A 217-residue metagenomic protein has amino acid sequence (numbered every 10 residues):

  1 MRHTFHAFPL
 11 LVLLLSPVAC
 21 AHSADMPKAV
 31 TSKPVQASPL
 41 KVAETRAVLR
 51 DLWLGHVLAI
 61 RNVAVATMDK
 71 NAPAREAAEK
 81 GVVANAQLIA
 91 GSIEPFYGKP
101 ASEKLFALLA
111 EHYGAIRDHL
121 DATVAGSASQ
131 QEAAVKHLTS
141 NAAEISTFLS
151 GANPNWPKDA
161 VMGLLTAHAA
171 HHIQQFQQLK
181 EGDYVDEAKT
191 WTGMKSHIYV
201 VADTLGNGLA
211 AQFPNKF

Functional and structural regions predicted by a protein language model:
M1-P9: Bacterial N-terminal signal peptides that target proteins for export
F8-P17: Bacterial N-terminal signal peptides
P27-P39, A43, V124-E132, N153-W156 (+3 more regions): A beta-strand edge to alpha-helix "cap/lid" segment located at domain peripheries
A29-K80: Immediate post-signal-peptide N-terminus of mature secreted/exported proteins
I60-L149, H197, G208: Alpha-helical segments in soluble extracytoplasmic regions
K104-V124, N155-D183: Long, amphipathic, charge-rich alpha-helical segments that form helical bundles/coiled-coils
D186, T190-F217: A cross-kingdom marker for long, charged
